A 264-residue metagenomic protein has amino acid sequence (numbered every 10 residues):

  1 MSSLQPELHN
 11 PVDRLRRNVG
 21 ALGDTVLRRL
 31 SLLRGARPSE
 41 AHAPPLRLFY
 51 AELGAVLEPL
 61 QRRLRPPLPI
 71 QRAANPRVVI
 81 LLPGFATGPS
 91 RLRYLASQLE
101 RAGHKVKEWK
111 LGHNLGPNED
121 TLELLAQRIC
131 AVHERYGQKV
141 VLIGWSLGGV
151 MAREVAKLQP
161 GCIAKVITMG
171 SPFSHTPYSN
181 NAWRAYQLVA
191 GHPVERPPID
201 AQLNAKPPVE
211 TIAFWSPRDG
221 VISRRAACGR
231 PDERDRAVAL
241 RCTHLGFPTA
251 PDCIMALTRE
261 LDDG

Functional and structural regions predicted by a protein language model:
M1-V79, S97, A102, R135: Flexible, membrane-associating and regulatory peripheral segments of lipid-active enzymes
V78-S90, Y94, Q98-W109, H113-E210 (+1 more regions): Serine-dependent carboxylesterase/thioesterase catalytic core of lipase-like alpha/beta-hydrolase/SGNH enzymes
L111-G116, R241-F247: Histidine-bearing beta->alpha loop at or near hydrolase active sites
L122, T249-L261: Post-His helix in hydrolase/transferase enzymes
R128, V132, A256-G264: C-terminal alpha-helix
P207, I212-G220, L240-C242: Conserved strand-to-loop "acid loop" that flanks and positions the catalytic carboxylate
G220-A226: Conserved alpha/beta-hydrolase "acid-adjacent" motif
A227-L240: Active-site regions of enzymes building and remodeling cell-envelope glycoconjugates
